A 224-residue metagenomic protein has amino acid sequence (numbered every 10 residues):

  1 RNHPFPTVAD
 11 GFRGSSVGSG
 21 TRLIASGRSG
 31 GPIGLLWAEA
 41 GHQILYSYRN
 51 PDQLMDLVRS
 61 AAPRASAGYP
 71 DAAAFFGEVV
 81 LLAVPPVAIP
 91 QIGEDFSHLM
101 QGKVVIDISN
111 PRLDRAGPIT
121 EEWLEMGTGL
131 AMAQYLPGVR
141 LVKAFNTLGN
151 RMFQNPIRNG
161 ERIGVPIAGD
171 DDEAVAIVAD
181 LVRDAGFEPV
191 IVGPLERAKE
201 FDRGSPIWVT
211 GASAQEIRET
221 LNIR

Functional and structural regions predicted by a protein language model:
N2-H3: Intrinsic-disorder-associated, low-complexity terminal segments enriched in Asp/Asn/His/Tyr and depleted of Lys/Arg
A9-D56, S60: NAD(P)+-binding Rossmann beta1-loop-alpha1 motif at the extreme N-terminus of oxidoreductases
G18, F76, G102, G138-L141: A glycine-biased structural micro-motif
A62-R64, P70-V104, I108-A116: Rossmann-like NAD(P)-binding element
A67, R140-N146, V190-V192: General beta-strand structural signal in soluble alpha/beta enzymes
S109-R151, N155-P156: Rossmann-fold NAD(P)-binding glycine/threonine-rich loop
I163-R224: Active-site-lining helix/loop region of Rossmann-like oxidoreductase modules
